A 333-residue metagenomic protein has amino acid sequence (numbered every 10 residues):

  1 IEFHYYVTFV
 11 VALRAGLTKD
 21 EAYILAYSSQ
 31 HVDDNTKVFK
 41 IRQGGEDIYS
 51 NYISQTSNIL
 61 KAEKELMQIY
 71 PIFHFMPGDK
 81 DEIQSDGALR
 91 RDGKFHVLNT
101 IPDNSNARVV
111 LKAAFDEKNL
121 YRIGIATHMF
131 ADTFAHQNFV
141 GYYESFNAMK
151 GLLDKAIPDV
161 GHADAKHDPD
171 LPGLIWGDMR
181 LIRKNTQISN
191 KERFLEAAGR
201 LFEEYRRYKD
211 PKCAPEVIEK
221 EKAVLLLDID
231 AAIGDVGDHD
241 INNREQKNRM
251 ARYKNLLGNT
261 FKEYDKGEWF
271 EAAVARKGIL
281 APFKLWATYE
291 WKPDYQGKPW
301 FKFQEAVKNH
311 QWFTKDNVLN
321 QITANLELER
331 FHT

Functional and structural regions predicted by a protein language model:
I1-T333: N-terminal leader/auxiliary helical segments
